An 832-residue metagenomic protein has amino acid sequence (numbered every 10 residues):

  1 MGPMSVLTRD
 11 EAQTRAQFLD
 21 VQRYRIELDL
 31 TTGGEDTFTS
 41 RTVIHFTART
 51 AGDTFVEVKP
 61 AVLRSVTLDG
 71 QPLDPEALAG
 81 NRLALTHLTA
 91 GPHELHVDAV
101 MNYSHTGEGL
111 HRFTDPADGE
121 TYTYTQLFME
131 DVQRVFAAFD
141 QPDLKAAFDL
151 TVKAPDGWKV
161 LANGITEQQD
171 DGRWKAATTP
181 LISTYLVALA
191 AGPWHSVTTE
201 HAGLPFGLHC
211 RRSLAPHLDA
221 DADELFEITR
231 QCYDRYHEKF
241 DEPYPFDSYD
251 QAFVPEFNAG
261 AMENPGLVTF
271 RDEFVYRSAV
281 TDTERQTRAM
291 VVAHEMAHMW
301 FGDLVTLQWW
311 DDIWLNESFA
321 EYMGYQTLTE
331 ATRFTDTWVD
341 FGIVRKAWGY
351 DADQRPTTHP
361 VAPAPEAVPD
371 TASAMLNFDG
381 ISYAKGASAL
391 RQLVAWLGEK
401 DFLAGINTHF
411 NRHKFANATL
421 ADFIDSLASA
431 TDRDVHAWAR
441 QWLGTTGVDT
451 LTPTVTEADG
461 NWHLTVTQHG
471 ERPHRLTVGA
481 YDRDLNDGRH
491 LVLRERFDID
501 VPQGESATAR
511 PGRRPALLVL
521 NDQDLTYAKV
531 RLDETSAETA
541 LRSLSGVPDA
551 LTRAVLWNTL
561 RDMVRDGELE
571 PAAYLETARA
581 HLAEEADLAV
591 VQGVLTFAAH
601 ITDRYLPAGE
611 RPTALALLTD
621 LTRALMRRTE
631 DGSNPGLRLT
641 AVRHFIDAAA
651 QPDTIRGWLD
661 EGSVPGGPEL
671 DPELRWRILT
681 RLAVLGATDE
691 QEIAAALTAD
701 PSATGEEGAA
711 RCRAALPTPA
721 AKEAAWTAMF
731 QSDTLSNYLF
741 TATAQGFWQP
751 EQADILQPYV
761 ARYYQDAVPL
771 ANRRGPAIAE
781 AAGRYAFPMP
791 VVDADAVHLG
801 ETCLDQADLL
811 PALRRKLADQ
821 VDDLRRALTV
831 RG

Functional and structural regions predicted by a protein language model:
M1-D247, E273, Y350-Q354, L376-A384 (+13 more regions): Acidic/His-enriched low-complexity segments
P3, D69, T151-A154, K159 (+5 more regions): Non-catalytic accessory/interaction domains
A16-L28, F148, A222, T327 (+6 more regions): Charged, low-complexity, helix-prone segments enriched in Lys/Glu/Asp/Gln
I26-T32, T306, E690-A696: General secondary-structure propensity
V56, F257-N258, Q286, A507-A509: Short, flexible, glycine/charge-rich loop motifs used to bind or transfer phosphoryl groups or to couple energy/partner
V58, V292, R713: Small/polar loops that bind or transfer phosphate-bearing groups
A61, W338-V339, T727-S732: Charge-dense, low-complexity polyampholytic segments
A176, L208-G470, H600, D620-L621 (+1 more regions): Hydrophobic alpha-helical and helix-loop surface patches within well-folded domains that function as non-catalytic
